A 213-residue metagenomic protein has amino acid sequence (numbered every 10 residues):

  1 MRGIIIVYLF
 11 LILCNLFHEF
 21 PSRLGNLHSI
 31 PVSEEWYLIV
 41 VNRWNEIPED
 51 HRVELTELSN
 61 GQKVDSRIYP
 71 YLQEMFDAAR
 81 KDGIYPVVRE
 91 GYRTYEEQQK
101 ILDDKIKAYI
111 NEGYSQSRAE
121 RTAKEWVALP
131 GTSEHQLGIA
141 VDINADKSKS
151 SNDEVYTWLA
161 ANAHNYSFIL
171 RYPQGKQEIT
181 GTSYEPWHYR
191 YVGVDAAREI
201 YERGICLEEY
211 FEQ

Functional and structural regions predicted by a protein language model:
M1-L9: N-terminal Sec-pathway targeting helices
Y8-Q213: Extracytoplasmic cell-surface/polysaccharide-interacting catalytic and binding patches
